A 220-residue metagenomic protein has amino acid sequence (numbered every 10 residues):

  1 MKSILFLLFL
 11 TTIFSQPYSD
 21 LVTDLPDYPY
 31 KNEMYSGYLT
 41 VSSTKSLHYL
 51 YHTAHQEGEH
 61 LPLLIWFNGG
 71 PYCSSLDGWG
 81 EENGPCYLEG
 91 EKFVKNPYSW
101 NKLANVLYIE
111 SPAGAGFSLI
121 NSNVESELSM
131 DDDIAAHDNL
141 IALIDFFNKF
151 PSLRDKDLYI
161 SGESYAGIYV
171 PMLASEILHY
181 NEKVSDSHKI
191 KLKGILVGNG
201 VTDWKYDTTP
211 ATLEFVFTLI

Functional and structural regions predicted by a protein language model:
S3-T12: Sec-dependent N-terminal signal peptides
T11-L63: Catalytic-loop region of hydrolases
P29-N32, V41-S43, Q56-E59, S99-L103 (+2 more regions): Extracellular/periplasmic catalytic domains that process cell-envelope and extracellular macromolecules
S46-H137, I144, E176-I177, E182-D186: N-terminal cap/lid subdomain of alpha/beta-hydrolase-fold enzymes
G78-E81, G167-I220: A catalytic-pocket lid/entrance helix-loop region that shapes and gates access to the active site across common
E110, S161, L196-N199: Alpha/beta-hydrolase-fold catalytic nucleophile elbow
F147-K149: N-terminal flanking helix/linker immediately upstream of nucleotide/cofactor-binding cores
S152-Y165: Alpha/beta-hydrolase fold nucleophile elbow
